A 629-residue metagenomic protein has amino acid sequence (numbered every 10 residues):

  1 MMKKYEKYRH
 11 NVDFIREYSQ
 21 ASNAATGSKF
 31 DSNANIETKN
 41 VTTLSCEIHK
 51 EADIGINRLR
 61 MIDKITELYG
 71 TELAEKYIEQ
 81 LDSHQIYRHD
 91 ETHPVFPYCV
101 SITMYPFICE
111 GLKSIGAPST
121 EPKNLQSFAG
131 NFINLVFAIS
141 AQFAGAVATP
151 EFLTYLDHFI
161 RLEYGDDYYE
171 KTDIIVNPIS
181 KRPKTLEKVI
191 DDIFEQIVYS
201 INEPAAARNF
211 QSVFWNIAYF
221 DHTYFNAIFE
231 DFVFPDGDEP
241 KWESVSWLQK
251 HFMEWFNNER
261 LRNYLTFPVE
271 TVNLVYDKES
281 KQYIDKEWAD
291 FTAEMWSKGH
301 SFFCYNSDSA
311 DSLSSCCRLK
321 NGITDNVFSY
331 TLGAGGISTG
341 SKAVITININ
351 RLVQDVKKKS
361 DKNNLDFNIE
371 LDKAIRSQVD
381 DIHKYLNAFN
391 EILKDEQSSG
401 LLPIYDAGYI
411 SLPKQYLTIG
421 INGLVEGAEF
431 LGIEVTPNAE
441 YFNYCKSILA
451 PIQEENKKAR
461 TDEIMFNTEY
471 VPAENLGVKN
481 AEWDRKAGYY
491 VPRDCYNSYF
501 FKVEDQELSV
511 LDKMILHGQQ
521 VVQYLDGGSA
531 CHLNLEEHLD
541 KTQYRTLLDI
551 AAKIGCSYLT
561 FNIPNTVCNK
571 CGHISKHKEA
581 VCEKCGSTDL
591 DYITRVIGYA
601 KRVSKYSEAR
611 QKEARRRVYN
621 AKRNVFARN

Functional and structural regions predicted by a protein language model:
K4-P413, E434, N438-Y592: Conserved catalytic cores of very large enzyme subunits
G145, G420-G423, G527, G598 (+1 more regions): Glycine-centered flexibility sites
T154, L417-F430, R595: Contiguous, well-ordered alpha-helical segments that form the cores/surfaces of helical PPI scaffolds
L412-P413, L417-G420, Q611: Core of folded catalytic or high-affinity ligand/protein-binding domains in predominantly eukaryotic proteins
E579-N629: Long insertion/accessory domains within large nucleic-acid-processing enzymes
